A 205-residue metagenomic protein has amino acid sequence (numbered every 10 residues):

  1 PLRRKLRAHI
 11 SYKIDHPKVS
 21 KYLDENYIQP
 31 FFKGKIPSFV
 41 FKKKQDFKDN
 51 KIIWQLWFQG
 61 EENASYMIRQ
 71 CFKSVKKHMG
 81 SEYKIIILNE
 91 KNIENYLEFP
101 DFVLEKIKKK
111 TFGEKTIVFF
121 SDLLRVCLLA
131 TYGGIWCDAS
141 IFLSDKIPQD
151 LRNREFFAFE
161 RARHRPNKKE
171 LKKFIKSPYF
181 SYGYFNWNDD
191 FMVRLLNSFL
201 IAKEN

Functional and structural regions predicted by a protein language model:
L2-F102, E204: N-terminal anchoring/stem segment of glycosyltransferases
K43-D46, K76-K77, K146-Q149, F185-M192: A general structural signal for short secondary-structure junctions and capping/turn motifs
N50, L123, L195-N197: Extracellular structured ligand-interaction cores
Q59-N63, M67, F112-S121, N188: Conserved aromatic-histidine-acidic binding/catalytic patches
K84-L123, C127: Active-site-proximal specificity loops/subdomain of glycosyltransferases
I117-F174: GT-A fold catalytic core of metal-dependent nucleotide-sugar glycosyltransferases, centered on the diacidic
L151-N205: Conserved catalytic core of nucleotide-sugar-dependent glycosyltransferases
